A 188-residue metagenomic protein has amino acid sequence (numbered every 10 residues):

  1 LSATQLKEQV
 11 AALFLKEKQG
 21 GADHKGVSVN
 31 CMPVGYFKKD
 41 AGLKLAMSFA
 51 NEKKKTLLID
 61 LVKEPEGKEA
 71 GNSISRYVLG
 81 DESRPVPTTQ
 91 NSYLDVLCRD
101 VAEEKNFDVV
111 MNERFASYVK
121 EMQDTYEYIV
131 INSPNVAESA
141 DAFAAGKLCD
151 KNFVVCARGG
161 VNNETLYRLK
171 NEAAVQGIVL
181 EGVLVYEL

Functional and structural regions predicted by a protein language model:
L1-D23, S28-Y36, N51-Y128, N135-V136 (+2 more regions): P-loop/Walker-type NTP enzyme "switch/lid" segment
F37-K38, F107, V161-T165: Secondary-structure boundary/capping motif
A41: Hydrophobic positions on the alpha1 helix immediately C-terminal to the Walker A/P-loop
K44, S48: Active-site signature of alpha/beta-hydrolase-fold catalytic machinery across serine- and Asp/Cys-nucleophile hydrolases
L57, L97, D150-A157, N162-L188: Conserved beta-strand/loop subsegment of P-loop NTPase cores
I131-S133, V155-C156: Thr-Gly-centered strand-to-loop micro-motif
A137-S139, V161: Short glycine-rich, flexible loops that bind phosphorylated cofactors or substrates
